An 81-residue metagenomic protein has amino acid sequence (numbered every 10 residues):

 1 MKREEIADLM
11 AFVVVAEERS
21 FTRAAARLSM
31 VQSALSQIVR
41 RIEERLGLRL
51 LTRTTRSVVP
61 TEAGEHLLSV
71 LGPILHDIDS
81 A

Functional and structural regions predicted by a protein language model:
E5-D8, Q32, G64, L71: The N-cap/first-turn positions of alpha helices within or immediately adjacent to helix-turn-helix DNA-binding domains
D8-V15, L67: Short alpha-helical "packing" element that flanks the helix-turn-helix/winged-helix DNA-binding module
V14-V31: Short helix-boundary/capping micro-motifs
S20-F21, V39, R53: Helix-turn-helix DNA-binding elements, focusing on the entry/boundary residues of the two helices that contact DNA
A26-R27, E44, E65: Alpha-helical residues within the helix-turn-helix
V31-R41: Residues within the DNA-recognition helix of helix-turn-helix
E43-P60: A short LG(V/I)-centered, amphipathic sequence patch enriched for acidic residue(s) preceding the LG motif
R45-L46, L67-A81: Alpha-helical linker/hinge and terminal dimerization helices associated with HTH transcriptional regulators
